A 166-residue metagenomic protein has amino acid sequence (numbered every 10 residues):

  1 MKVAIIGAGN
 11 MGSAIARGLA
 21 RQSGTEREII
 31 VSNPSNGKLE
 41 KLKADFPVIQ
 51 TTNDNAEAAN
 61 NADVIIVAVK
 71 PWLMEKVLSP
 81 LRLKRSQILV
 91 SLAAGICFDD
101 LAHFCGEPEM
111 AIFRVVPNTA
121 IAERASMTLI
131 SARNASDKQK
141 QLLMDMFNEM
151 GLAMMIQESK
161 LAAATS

Functional and structural regions predicted by a protein language model:
M1-F46, Q50-N53, E57-N61, A125: NAD(P)+-binding Rossmann beta1-loop-alpha1 motif at the extreme N-terminus of oxidoreductases
N10, G37-K38, W72-L73, I96 (+2 more regions): Short alpha-helical
S13, E40, E75-K76, D99 (+1 more regions): Alpha-helical elements of the RecA-like P-loop NTPase motor core of helicases
E26, V48, S86, E109 (+1 more regions): A generic structural signal for alpha->beta connector loops
S32, T52-D54, V115, I156-S159: Conserved beta-strand termini and adjacent loop/short-helix elements that scaffold enzyme active sites in alpha/beta
N36, D54-N60, V64-I130: Rossmann-like NAD(P)(H) cofactor-binding subdomain of soluble oxidoreductases
D100-A111, M127-A164: Internal alpha-helical scaffold of NAD(P)-dependent oxidoreductase catalytic cores
